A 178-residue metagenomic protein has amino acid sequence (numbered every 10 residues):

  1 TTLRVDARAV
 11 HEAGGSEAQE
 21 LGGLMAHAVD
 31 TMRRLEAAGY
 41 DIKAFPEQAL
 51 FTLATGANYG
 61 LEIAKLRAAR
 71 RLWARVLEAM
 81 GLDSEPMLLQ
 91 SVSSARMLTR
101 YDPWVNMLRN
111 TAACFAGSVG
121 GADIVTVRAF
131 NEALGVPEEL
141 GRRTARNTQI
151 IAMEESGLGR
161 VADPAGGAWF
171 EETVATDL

Functional and structural regions predicted by a protein language model:
T1, A9, Q90-T99, M107-N110 (+3 more regions): Anaerobic metallocofactor- and corrinoid-dependent redox/one-carbon enzyme cores, especially those from methanogenesis
T1-N58, M80-Q90, S118, I124-R128: Catalytic alpha/beta active-site cores
G15-L21, G56-A68, S94-L108, G135-A145 (+1 more regions): Short glycine/threonine-rich loop-to-helix capping motif typified by GTGT followed within a few residues by an Asp-Pro
A28-R33, P103-A122, T144-M153: Glycine-rich and small/hydrophobic secondary-structure elements
A38-K43, L77-G81, G135, G159-P164: Inter-helical turn/loop segments and adjacent helix faces that build the functional surface of alpha-helical bundle
L66-L72, V76, S91, N110-C114 (+2 more regions): Extended, hydrophobic alpha-helical segments in both membrane/secreted and soluble proteins
A112, D123-L178: Active-site or pore-adjacent capping/gating segments
